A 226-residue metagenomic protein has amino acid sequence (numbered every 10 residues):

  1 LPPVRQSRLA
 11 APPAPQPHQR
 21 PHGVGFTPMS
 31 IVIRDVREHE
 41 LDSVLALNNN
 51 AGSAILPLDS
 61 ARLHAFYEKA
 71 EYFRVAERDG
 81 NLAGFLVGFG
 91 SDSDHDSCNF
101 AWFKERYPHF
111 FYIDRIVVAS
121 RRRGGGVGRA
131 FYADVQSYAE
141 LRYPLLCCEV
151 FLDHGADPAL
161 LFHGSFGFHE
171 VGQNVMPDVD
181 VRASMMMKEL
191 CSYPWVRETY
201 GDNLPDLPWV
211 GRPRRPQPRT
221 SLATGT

Functional and structural regions predicted by a protein language model:
I31-V44: A short beta-loop-alpha structural element at the N-terminal edge of CoA-dependent acyl/N-acetyltransferase catalytic
S53-D79: Active-site rim helix/loop that mediates acceptor-substrate recognition in acyltransferases
V87-R115: Conserved acyl-donor/pantetheine-binding loop and adjacent beta-alpha core of acyl/acetyltransferases and related
D114-R123, F151-D153: A short, internal acetyl-CoA/4′-phosphopantetheine-binding micro-motif in the GNAT/acyltransferase core
V118, G124-S137, S165: Conserved acetyl-CoA-binding loop-helix of GNAT-fold acetyltransferases
A139-L152: Conserved GNAT acetyl-CoA-binding A-motif
L152-G172: Conserved active-site alpha-helix within GNAT-family acetyltransferase domains
V175-T226: C-terminal "cap" of GNAT-fold acetyltransferases
